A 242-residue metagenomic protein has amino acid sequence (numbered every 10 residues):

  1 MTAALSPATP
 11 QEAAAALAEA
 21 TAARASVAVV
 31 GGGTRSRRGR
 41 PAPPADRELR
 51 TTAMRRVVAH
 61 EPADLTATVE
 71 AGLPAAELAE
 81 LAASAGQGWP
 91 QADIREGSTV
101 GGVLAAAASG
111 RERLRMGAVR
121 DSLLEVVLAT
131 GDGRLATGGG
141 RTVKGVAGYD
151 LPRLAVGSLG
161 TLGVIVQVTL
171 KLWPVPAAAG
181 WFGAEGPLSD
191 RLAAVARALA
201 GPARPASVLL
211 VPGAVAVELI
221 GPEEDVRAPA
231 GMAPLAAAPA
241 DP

Functional and structural regions predicted by a protein language model:
M1-V29, T51-R95, A108-G140, A177-A184: N-terminal glycine-rich flavin-associated loop
G32: Short, Lys/Arg-rich nucleic-acid/phosphate-binding segment
R38-P43, A59-H60, A79-E80, R227-A233: Short loop/helix-cap segments at secondary-structure boundaries that form the rim of catalytic
G39-A45, T52, R95, P212 (+1 more regions): Conserved glycine-rich FAD pyrophosphate-binding loop
P44, A83, K171, R197-A200 (+1 more regions): Short, solvent-exposed amphipathic alpha-helical segments in soluble enzyme and RNA/protein-processing domains
Q91-A92, E96-A206, A214-V215: FAD-binding subdomain of flavoenzyme oxidoreductases
L192-P242: C-terminal substrate-recognition/cap domain of FAD-linked oxidoreductases
